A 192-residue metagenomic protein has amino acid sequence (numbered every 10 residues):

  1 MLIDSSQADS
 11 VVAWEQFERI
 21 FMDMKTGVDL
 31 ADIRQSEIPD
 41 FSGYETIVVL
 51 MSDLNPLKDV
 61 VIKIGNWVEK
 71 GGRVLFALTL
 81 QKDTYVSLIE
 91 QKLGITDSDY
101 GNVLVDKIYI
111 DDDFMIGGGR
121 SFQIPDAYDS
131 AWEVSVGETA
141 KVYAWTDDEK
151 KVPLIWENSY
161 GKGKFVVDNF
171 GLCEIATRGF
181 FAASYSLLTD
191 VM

Functional and structural regions predicted by a protein language model:
M1, V12-M24, K141, D147-L154 (+1 more regions): Extracellular ligand-binding/catalytic regions of CAZymes and related secreted enzymes and adhesion modules
L2, S6-Q91: Helical hinge/lid and interdomain linker segments adjacent to catalytic or ligand-binding clefts that mediate domain
M22-K25, M51-D53, E69-R73, D97-D99 (+3 more regions): Short, surface-exposed linear patches
R34-S36, L80, W145-D148, G171: Short, solvent-exposed coil/turn elements at secondary-structure transition points
Q35-D40, V103-Y109, K150-K151: A short acidic, often aromatic-flanked loop/helix-cap motif at beta-alpha or helix-coil junctions that lines enzyme
I38, N66, W132-S135, I155-S159: A general structural signal for short secondary-structure junctions and capping/turn motifs
L54-Y128, S135, A140-K141, W145-D147 (+1 more regions): A glycine-rich, often tryptophan-bearing local segment used as a flexible ligand/cofactor-contacting loop or short
